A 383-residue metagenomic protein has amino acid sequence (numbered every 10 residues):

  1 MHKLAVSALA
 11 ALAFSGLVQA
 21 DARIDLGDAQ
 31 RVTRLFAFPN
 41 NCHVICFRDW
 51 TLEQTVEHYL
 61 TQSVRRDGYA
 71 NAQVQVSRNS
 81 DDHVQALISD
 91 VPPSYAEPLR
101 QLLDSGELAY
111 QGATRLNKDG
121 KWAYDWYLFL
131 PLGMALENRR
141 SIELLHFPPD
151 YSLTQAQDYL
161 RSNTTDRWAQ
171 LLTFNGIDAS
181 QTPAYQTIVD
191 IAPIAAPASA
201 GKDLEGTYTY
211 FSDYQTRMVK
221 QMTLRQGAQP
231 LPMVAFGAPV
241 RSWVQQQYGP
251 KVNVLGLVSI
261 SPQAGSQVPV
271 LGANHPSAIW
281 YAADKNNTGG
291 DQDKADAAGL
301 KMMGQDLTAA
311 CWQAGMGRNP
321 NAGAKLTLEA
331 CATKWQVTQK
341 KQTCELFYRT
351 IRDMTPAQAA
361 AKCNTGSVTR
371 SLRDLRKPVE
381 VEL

Functional and structural regions predicted by a protein language model:
H2-L9: Sec-dependent signal peptide recognition, specifically the positively charged N-region followed immediately by
S15-L17: N-terminal signal peptide c-region/cleavage motif recognized by signal peptidases
R23-P232, A238-Q245, N274-Y281: A polyanion-binding, active-site-adjacent surface
R23-S77, D81-D82, L204-D213, Q245-E382: C-terminal capping/extension of enzyme domains
